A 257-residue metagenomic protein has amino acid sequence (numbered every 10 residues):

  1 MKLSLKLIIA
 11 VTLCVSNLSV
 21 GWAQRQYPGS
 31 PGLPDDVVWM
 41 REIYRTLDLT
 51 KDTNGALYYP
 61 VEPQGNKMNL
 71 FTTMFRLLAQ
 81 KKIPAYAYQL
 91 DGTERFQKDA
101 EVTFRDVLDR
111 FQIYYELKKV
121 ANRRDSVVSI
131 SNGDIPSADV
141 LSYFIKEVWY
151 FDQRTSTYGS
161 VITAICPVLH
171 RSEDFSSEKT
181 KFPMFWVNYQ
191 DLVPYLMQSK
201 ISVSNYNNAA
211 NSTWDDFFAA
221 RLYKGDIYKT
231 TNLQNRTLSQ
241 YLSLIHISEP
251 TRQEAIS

Functional and structural regions predicted by a protein language model:
M1-G29: Bacterial Sec-dependent N-terminal signal peptides
Q24-N132: N-terminal Sec/ER secretory leader and immediately downstream segment of secreted/extracellular precursors
L70-M74, F218, K224, K229-T230 (+3 more regions): Short, secretory-pathway propeptide segments and organelle targeting presequences
L78, K82, Q153, L169-S172 (+1 more regions): Sec/Tat-exported extracytoplasmic proteins
A138-W149: Short linear interaction motifs
D152-Y158: Short, solvent-exposed beta-strand/turn "edge" segments of beta-rich domains on protein surfaces
Y158-E173, S177-N232: Compact beta-sheet-dominated globular domain cores
I245-I256: Single conserved hydrophobic/aromatic residue that forms the stacking wall/gate of nucleotide- or nucleobase-binding
